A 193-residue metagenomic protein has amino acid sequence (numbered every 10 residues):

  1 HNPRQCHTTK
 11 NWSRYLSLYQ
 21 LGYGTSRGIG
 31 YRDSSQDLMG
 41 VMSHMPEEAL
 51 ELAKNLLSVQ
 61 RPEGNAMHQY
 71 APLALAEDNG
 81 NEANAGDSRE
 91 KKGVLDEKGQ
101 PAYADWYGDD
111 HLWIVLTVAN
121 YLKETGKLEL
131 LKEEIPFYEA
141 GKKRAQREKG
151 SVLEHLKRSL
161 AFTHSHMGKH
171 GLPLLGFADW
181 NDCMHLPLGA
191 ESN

Functional and structural regions predicted by a protein language model:
H1-T25, E51, N55, F162 (+1 more regions): Low-complexity, Ser/Thr/Pro/Gly-enriched N-terminal "stalk/linker" regions
P3, W12-R14, G40, H68-L73 (+1 more regions): N-terminal, helix-rich and Lys/Arg-enriched segments in bacterial and organellar proteins
L16-S26, K98-P101, A178-N193: Active-site-adjacent structural elements in folded domains
I29-S34, L38-P173: Aromatic-rich carbohydrate-recognition surfaces in CAZymes
